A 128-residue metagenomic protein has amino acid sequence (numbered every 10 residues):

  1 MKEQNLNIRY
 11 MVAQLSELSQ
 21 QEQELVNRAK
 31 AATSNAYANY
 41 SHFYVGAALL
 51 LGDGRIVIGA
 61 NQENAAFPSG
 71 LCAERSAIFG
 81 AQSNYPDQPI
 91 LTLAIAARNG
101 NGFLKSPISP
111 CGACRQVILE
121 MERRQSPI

Functional and structural regions predicted by a protein language model:
M1-N27: Short, compositionally biased leader-like segments
S19, Q23, N39-S41, L71-C72: Alpha-helix initiation and capping sites
N27-S34: Short Pro/Gly-enriched beta-strand edge/turn motifs at strand-loop
N35-S41, K105: Extended beta-strand/beta-hairpin segments
H42-L51: Short beta-strand scaffold segments in enzyme catalytic cores
I58-I128: Zn2+-dependent cytidine deaminase-like catalytic core
